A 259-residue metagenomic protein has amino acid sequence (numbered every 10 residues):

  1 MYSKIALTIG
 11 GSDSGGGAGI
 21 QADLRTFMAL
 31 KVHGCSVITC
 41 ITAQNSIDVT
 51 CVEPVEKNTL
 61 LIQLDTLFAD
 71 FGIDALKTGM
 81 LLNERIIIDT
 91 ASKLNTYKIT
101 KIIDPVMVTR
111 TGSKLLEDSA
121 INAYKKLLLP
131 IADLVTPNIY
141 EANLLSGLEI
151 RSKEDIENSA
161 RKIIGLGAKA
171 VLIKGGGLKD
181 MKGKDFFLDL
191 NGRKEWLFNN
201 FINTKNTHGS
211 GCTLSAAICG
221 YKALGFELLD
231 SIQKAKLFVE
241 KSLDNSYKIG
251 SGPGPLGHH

Functional and structural regions predicted by a protein language model:
Y2-T8, I20-R110: Conserved N-terminal subdomain of the carbohydrate kinase-like
I5, I9-G15, K194-H208: Short pre-catalytic strand/loop immediately N-terminal to key active-site residues, enriched for Gly-Thr
S12, T78-G79, S113, T207: Glycine- and other small-residue-rich loops at beta-strand/loop junctions that grip anionic moieties
Q21, T26, N143-L144, T204-L228: Short, small-residue alpha-helix embedded
L30-C35, K194-E195, Y221-A235: Phosphate-handling active-site elements
D48-P54, S113-D118, G147-R151, N203: Short glycine-enriched, charge-decorated loop/helix-capping segments at active-site entrances that position
P54, D70, L229-H259: Charged C-terminal helix
D118-K194: Conserved phosphate/ATP/ADP-binding segment of small-molecule kinases
